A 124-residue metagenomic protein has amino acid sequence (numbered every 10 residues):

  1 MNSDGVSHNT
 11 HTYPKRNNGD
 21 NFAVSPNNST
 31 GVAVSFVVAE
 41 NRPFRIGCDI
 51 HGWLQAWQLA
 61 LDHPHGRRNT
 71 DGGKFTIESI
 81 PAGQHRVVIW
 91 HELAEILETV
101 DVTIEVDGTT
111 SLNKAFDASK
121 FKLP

Functional and structural regions predicted by a protein language model:
M1-P124: Extracytoplasmic copper-binding redox domains, predominantly the cupredoxin/blue-copper superfamily
